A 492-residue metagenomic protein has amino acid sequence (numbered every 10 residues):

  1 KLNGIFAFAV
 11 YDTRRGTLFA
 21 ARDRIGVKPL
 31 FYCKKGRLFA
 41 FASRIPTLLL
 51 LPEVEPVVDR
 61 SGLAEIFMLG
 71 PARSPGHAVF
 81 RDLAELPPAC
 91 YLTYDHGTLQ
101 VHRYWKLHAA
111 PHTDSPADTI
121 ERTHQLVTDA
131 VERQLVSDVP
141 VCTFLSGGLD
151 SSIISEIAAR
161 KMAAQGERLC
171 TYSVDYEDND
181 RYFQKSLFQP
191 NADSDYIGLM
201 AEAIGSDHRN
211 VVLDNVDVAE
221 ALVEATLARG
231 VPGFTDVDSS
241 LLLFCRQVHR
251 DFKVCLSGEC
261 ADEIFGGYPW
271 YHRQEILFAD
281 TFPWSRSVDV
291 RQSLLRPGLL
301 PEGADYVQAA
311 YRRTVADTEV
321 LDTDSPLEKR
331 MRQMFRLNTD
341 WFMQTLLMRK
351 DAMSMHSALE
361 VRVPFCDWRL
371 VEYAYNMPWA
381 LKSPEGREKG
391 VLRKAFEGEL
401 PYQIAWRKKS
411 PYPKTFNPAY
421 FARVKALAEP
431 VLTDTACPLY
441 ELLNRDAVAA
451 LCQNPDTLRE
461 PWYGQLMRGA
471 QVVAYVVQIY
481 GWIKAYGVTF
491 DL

Functional and structural regions predicted by a protein language model:
K1-A228, L241, E397-G398, Q403 (+1 more regions): Cysteine-centered catalytic environments shared across enzyme families
L49-L51, E55, D82-P88, T98 (+2 more regions): Adenosyl-5′-phosphate
E121-T143, Q247-D251, C255, L346 (+2 more regions): Phosphate/ATP-binding catalytic cores across multiple sugar-kinase/actin-like superfamilies, primarily ASKHA
L126, I153-I157, Y196-L199, S239 (+6 more regions): Short amphipathic alpha-helical face segments that pack within enzyme cores and frequently flank/anchor catalytic
A158-M162, H272, P378: Active-site catalytic pocket residues across diverse enzymes, especially alpha/beta-hydrolases
V223-L227, Y271-R273, A419-F421: Short low-complexity, flexible loop/linker segments enriched in glycine and/or proline with clustered acidic
F252-D262, G266-Y268: Short acidic/histidine-rich active-site segments
F265-D289: A mobile, often basic/glycine-rich helix-loop segment that functions as the active-site lid/recognition loop
